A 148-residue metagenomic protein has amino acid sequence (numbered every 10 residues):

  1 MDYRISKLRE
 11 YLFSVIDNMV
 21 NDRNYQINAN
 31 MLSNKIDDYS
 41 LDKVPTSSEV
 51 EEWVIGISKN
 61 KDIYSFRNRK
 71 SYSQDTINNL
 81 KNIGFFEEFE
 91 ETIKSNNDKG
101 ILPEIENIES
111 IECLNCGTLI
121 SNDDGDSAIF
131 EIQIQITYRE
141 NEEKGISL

Functional and structural regions predicted by a protein language model:
M1-N28, L32, S47-L148: Charged, amphipathic alpha-helical segments and their flanking helix caps
I36-S47: Charged, often glycine-rich, active-site loop that binds/positions anionic groups
